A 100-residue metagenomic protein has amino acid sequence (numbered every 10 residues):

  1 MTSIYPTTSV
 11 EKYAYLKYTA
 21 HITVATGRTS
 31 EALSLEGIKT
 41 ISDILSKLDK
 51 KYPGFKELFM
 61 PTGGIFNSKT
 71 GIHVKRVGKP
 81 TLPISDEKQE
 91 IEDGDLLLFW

Functional and structural regions predicted by a protein language model:
M1-W100: Ubiquitin-like/PB1-type beta-grasp interaction modules and other compact soluble beta-rich domains
